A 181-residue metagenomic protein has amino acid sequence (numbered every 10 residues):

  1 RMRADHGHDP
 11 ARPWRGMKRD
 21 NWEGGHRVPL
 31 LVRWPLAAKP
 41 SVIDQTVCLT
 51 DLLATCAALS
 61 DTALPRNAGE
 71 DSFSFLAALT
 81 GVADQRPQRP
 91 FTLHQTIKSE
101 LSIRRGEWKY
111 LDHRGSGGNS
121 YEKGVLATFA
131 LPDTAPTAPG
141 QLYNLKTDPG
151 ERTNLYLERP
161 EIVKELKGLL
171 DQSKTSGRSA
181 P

Functional and structural regions predicted by a protein language model:
R1, T153-E161: Active-site-proximal N-terminal segment of extracellular/periplasmic enzymes that hydrolyze or transfer
R3-E23, A38-K39, Q45, L49-Q141 (+2 more regions): C-terminal cap/loop subdomain of S1 sulfatases and analogous C-terminal strand-loop tails that border
R27-V28: Catalytic cores of eukaryotic secretory-pathway lumenal/extracellular enzymes that build and remodel glycoconjugates
L31-R33: Short beta-strand-to-turn element immediately C-terminal to the catalytic PLP-Schiff-base lysine in fold type I
D44-C48, E158-E161: Short alpha-helix boundary/capping segments
D148: Intrinsically disordered, low-complexity polar regions and short flexible loop motifs
E165-P181: Charge-dense polyanion-binding interfaces
